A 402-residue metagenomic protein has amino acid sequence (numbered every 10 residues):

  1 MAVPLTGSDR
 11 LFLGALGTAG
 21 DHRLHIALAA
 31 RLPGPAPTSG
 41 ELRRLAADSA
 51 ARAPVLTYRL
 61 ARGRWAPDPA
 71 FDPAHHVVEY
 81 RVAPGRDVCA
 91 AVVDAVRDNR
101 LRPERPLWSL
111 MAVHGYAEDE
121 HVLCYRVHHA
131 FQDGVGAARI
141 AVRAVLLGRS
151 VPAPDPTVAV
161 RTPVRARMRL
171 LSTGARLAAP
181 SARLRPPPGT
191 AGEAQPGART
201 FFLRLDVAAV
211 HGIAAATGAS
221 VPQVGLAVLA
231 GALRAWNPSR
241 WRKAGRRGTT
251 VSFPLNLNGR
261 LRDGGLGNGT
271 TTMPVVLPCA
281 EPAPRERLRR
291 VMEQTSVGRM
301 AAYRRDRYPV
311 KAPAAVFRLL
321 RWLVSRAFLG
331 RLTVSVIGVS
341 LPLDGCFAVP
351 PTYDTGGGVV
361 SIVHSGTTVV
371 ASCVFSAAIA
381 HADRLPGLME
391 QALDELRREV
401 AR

Functional and structural regions predicted by a protein language model:
M1-D9, R23, A29-A51, Y58-T355 (+4 more regions): Soluble acyl-CoA-dependent acyltransferase catalytic core bearing the H(X)4D motif
